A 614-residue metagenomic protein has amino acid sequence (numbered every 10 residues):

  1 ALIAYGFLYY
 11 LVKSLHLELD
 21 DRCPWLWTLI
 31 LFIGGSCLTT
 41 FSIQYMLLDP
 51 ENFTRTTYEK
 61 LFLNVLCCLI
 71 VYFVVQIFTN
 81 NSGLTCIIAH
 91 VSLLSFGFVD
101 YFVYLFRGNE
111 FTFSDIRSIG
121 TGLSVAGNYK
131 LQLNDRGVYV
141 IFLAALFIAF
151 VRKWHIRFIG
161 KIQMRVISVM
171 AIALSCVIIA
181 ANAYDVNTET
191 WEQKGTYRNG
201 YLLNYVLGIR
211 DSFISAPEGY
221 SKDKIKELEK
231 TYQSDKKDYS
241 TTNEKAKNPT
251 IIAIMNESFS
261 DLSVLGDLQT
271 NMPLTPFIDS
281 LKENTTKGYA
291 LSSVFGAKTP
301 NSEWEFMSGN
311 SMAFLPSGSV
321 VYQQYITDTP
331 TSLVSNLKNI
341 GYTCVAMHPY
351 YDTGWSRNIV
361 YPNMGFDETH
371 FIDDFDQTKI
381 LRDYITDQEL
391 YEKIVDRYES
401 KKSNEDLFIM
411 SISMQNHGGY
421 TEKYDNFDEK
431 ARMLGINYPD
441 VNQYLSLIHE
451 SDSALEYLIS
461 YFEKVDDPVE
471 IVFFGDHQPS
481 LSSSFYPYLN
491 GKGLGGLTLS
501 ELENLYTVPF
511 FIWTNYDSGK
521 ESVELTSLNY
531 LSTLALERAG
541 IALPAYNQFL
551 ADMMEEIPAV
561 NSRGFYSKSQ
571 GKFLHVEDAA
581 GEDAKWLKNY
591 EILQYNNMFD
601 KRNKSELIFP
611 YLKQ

Functional and structural regions predicted by a protein language model:
A1-Y197: Transmembrane and membrane-interface helices of multi-pass, inner-membrane envelope-modifying transferases
L17-W25, V206, R210-K222, K226-Q233 (+4 more regions): Extended hydrophobic/aromatic-rich secondary-structure runs
S42-I43, G122, Y205, I209 (+5 more regions): Generic structural signal of hydrophobic/aromatic residues within well-ordered alpha-helices of folded domains
F102, F106-D115, Q132-D135, S221-K226 (+4 more regions): A diffuse structural propensity rather than consistent per-protein peaks
I116-I119, N199-L202, V206, I225 (+3 more regions): Alpha-helix initiation and N-capping motif
A180-A253: Membrane-interface segments at or immediately adjacent to transmembrane helices that form the boundary between
K236-K247, N256, D261-Q614: Solvent-exposed soluble domains appended to multi-pass membrane proteins
